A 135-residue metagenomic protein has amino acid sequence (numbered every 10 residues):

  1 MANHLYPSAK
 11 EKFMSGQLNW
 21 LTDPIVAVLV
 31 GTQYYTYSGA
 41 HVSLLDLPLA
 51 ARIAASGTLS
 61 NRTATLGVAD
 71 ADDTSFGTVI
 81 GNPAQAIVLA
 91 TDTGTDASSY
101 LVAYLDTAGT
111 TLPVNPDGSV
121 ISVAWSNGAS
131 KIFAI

Functional and structural regions predicted by a protein language model:
M1-Q85, D92-I135: Small cysteine-rich, disulfide-bonded extracellular modules of the LU/uPAR three-finger superfamily and closely related
